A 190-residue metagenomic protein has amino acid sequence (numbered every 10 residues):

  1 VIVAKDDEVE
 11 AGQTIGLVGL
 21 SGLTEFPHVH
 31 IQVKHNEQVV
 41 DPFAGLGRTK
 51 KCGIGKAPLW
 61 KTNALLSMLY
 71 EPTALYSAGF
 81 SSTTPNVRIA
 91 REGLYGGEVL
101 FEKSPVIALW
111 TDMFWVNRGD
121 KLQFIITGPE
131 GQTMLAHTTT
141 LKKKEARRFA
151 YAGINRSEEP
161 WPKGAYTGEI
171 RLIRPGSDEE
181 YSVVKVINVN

Functional and structural regions predicted by a protein language model:
I2-L17: Short, well-structured beta-strand-loop connectors
A4-D7, Q32-W110, N117-R118: Acidic, glycine-rich catalytic/binding loops that coordinate metals and/or anionic ligands
Q13-H28: Flexible, gly/ser-rich surface segments that form the specificity/activation loops bordering the active-site cleft
I126-M134, P175-S177: Change "in extracellular beta-sheet-rich domains … of secreted and cell-surface proteins" to "in beta-sheet-rich domains
M134-E145: Solvent-exposed serine/threonine-rich low-complexity stretches and specific carbohydrate-binding patches
K143-R156: Aromatic sugar-binding surface patches on proteins that engage polysaccharides or sugar-phosphate polymers
P162-I173: A short tyrosine-centered beta-strand micro-motif
D178-N190: Short beta-strand elements
